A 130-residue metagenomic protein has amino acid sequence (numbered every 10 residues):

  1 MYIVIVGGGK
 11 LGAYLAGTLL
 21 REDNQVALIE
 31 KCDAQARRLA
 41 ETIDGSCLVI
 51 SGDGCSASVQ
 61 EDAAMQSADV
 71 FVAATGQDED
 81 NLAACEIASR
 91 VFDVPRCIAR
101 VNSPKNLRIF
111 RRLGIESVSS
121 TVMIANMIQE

Functional and structural regions predicted by a protein language model:
M1-E130: Cytosolic regulatory regions of ion transport systems
